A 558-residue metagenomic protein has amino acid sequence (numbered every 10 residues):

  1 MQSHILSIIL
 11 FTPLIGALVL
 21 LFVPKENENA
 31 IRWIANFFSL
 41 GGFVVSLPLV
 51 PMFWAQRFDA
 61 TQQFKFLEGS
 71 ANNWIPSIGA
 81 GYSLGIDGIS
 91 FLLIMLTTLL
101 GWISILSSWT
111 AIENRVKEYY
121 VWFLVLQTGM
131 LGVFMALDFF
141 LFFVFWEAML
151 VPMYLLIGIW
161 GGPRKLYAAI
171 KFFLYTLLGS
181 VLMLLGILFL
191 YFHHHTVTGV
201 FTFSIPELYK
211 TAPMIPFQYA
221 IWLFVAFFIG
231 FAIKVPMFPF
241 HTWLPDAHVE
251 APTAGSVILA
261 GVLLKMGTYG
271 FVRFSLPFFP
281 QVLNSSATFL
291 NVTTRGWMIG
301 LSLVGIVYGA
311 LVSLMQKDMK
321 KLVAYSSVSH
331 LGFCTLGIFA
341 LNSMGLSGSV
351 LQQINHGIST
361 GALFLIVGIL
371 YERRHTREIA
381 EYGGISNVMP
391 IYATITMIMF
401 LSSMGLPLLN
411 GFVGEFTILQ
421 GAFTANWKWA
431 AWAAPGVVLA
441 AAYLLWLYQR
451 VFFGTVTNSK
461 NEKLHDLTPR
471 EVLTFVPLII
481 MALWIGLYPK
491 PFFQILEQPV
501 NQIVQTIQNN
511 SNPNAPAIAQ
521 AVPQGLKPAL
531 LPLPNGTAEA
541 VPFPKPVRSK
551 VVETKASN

Functional and structural regions predicted by a protein language model:
M1-I5, V23-V121, P206-E207, L526 (+1 more regions): Transmembrane helix-loop-helix hairpins at membrane boundaries of multipass inner-membrane proteins
S7-F22, N36-L49, I94-S108, L126-T128 (+6 more regions): Central hydrophobic cores of alpha-helical transmembrane segments in multi-pass inner-membrane proteins across all
K25-G42, A111-V125, F140-F143, G161-L182 (+6 more regions): Membrane-interfacial loop-to-helix junctions in multi-pass inner-membrane proteins
E26-N29, W122, G129-I215, Y219 (+3 more regions): Alpha-helical multi-pass transmembrane bundles of energy-transducing inner-membrane proteins
F53-G81, V181-H241, D246, F271-W297 (+5 more regions): Juxtamembrane/interfacial segments at transmembrane-helix boundaries in multi-pass membrane proteins
F238, T360-L363, A430-K463: Predominantly late transmembrane helices and immediately cytosolic-facing juxtamembrane segments
A251-P252, M389-Y392, L444-P523, K550 (+1 more regions): Cytoplasmic/organellar membrane-interface segments at the starts of transmembrane helices in multi-pass inner-membrane
P523-P532, G536-T537, V541-P542, P546: N-terminal basic, low-structured, amphipathic or hydrophobic segments
